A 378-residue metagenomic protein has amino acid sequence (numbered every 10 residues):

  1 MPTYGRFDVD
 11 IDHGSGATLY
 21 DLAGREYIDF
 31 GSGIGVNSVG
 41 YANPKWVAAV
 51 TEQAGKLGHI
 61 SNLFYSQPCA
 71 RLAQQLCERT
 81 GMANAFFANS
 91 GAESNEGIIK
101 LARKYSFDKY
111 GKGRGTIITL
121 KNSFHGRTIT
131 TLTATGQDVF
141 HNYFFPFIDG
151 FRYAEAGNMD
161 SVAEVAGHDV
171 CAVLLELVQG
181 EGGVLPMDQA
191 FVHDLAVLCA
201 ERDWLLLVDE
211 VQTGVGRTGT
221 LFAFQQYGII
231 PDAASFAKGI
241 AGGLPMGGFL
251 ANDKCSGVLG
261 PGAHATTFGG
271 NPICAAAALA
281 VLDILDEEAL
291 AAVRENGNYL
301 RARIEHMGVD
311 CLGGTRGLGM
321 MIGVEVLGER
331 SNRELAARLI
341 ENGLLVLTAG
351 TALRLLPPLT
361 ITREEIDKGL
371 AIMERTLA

Functional and structural regions predicted by a protein language model:
M1-A378: Conserved N-terminal phosphate-binding loop of PLP-dependent enzymes in the Aspartate aminotransferase
